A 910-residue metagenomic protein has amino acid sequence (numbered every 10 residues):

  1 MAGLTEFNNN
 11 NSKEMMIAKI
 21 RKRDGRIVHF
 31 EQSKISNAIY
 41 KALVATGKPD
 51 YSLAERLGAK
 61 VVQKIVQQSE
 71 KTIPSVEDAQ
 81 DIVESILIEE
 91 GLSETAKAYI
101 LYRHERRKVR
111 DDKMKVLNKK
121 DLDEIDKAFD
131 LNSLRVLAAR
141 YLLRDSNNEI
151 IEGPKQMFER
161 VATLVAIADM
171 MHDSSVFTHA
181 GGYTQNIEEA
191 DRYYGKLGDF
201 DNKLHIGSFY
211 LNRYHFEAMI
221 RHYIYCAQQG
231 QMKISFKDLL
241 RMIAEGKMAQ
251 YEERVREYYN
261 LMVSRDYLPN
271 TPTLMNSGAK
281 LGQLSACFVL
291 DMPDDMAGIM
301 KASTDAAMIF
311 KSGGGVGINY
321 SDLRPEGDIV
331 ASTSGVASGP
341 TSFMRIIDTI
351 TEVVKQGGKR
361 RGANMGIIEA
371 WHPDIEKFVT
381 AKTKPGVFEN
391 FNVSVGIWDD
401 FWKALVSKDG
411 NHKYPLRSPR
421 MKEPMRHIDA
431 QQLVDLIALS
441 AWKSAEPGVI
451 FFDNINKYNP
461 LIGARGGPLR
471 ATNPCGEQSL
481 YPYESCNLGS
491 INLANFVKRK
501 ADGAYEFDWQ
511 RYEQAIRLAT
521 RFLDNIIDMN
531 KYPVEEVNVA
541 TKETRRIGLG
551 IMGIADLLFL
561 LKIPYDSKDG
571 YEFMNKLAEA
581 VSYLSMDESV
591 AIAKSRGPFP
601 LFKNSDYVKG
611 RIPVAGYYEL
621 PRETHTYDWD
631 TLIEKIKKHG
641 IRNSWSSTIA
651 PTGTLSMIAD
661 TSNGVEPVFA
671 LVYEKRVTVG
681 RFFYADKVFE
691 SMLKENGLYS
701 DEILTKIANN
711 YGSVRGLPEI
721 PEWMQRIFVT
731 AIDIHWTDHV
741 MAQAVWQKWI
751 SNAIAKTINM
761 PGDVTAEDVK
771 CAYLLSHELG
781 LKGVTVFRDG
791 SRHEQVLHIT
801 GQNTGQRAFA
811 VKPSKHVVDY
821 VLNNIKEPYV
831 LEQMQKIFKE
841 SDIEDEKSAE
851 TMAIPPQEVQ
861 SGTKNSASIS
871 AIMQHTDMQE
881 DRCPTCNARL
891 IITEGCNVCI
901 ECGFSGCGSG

Functional and structural regions predicted by a protein language model:
M1-E846, I869, D877-E880, P884: Extended catalytic cores of very large enzyme megasubunits
A849-P856, S866-I872: Short, intrinsically disordered terminal segments enriched in charged and Pro/Gly residues
S870-M878, R889-T893: Short, flexible, mixed-charge glycine/proline-rich loop motifs that serve as phosphate/nucleic-acid-contacting
C883-C886, C899-C902: Short cysteine-rich clusters marking metal-coordination/redox-active sites
E894-V898: Conserved tryptophan-centered aromatic signature that marks the ligand-binding surface of SH3 and related Trp-rich
G903-G910: Short Cys/His-rich micro-motifs in 6-15 aa windows
